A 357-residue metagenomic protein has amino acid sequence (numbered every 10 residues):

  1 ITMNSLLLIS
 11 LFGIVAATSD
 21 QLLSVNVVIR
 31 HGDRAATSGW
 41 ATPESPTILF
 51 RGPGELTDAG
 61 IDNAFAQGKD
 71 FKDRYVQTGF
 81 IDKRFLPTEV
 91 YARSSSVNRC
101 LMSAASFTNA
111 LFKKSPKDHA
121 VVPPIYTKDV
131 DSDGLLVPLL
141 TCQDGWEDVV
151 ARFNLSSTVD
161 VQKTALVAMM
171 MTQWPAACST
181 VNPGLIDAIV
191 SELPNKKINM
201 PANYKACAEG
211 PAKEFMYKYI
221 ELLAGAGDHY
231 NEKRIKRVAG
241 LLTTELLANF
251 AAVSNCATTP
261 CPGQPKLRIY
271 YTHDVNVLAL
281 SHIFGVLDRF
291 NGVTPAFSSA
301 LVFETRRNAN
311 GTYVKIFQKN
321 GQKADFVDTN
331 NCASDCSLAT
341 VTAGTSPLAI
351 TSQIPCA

Functional and structural regions predicted by a protein language model:
T2-A17: Cleavable N-terminal signal peptides of Sec/SRP-targeted secreted and luminal proteins
T18-Y91, S95-A357: Signature for phosphate-centric chemistry
